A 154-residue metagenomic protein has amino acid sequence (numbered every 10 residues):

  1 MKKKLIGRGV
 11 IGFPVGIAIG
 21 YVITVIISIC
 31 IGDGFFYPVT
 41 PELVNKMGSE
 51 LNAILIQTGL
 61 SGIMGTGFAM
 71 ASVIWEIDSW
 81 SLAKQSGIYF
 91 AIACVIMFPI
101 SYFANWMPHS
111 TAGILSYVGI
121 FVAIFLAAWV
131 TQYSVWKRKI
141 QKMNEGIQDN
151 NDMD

Functional and structural regions predicted by a protein language model:
M1-G9, I29-V39, Q57-S72: Hydrophobic alpha-helical transmembrane segments
G7-S28: N-terminal signal-anchor transmembrane alpha helix
G20, M47-I63: A loop-to-helix transmembrane entry motif
T24, S28-Y37, V73, I77-D78 (+2 more regions): Transmembrane helix-loop junctions in multipass membrane proteins, especially transporters and channels
G34-N52: Perimembrane loop-to-helix junctions flanking transmembrane segments
S72-I92: Loop-to-transmembrane helix junctions at the membrane interface
S86-Y117: Hydrophobic alpha-helical transmembrane segments of integral membrane proteins
N105-D154: Alpha-helical transmembrane segments of multi-pass integral membrane proteins, characterized by long hydrophobic
